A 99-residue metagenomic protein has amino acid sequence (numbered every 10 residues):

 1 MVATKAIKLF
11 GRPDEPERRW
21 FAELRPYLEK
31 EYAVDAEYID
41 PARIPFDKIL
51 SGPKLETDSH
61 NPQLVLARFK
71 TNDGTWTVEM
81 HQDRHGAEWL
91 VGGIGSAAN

Functional and structural regions predicted by a protein language model:
M1, K5, L9, I44-F46 (+2 more regions): Residue-level signal for well-ordered alpha-helical segments
M1-I39: Core segments of small alpha/beta cavity-forming domains
Y27, I44, L50, R84-G86: General N-terminal targeting signals
Y38-H60: A short, amphipathic edge element
E56-N99: Exposed beta-sheet edge and beta->alpha loop/turn motif
